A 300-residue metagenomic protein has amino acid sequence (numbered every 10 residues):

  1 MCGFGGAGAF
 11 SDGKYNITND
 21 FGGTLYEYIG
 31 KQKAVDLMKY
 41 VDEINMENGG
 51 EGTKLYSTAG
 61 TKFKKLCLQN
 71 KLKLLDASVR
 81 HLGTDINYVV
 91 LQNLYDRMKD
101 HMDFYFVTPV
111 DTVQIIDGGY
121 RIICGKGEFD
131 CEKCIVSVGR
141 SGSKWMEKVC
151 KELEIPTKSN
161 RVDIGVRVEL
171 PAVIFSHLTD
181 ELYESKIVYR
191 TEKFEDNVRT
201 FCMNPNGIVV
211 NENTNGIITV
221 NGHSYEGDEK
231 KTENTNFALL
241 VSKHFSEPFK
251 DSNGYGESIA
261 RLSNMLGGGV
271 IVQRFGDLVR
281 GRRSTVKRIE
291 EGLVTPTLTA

Functional and structural regions predicted by a protein language model:
M1-I29, L55-A300: Residues forming the flavin
I29, K33, L37-N45: Conserved catalytic/binding loops enriched for acidic/polar residues
N48-G52: Cleavable N-terminal targeting peptides that direct proteins into the secretory/outer-membrane pathway or into
